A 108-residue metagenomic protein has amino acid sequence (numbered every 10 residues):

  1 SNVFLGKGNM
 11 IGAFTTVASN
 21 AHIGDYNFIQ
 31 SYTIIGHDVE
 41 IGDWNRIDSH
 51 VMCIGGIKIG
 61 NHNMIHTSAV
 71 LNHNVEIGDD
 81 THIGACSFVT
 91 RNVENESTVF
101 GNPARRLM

Functional and structural regions predicted by a protein language model:
S1-L107: Structural signal for interior beta-strand "rungs" in well-ordered beta-sheet cores of soluble enzyme domains
